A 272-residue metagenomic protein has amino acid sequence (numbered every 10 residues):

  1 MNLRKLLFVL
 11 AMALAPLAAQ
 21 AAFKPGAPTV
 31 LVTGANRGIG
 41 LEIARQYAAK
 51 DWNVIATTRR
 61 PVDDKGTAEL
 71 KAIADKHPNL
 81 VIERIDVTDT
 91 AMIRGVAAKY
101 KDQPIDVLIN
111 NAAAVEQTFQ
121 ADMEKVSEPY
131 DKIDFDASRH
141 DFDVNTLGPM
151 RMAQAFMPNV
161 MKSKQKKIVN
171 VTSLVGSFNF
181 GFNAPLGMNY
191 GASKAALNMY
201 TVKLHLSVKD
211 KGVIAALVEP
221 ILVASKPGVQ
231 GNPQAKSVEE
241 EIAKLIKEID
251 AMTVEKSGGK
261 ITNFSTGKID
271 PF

Functional and structural regions predicted by a protein language model:
A22-I55: Canonical Rossmann dinucleotide-binding motif of NAD(H)/NADP(H)-dependent dehydrogenases/reductases, specifically
K50-G66: Conserved glycine-rich Rossmann-like NAD(P)H-binding loop of the short-chain dehydrogenase/reductase
A74-A91: Rossmann-fold cofactor-recognition segment
H77-V81, A98-N110, E116-F119: A glycine-rich helix->loop->beta "capping" turn within Rossmann-like NAD(P)(H)-dependent oxidoreductase domains
A97, A153, T201, I242-L245: Short-chain dehydrogenase/reductase
I109, V169, A215-V218, G228: Hydrophobic structural elements of the Rossmann-like NAD(P)H-binding subdomain that define the short-chain
A113-F142, L147-M150, M161-K209, L222 (+1 more regions): Catalytic loop of short-chain dehydrogenase/reductase
L217-P220, S225, V229-F272: C-terminal helical subdomain
